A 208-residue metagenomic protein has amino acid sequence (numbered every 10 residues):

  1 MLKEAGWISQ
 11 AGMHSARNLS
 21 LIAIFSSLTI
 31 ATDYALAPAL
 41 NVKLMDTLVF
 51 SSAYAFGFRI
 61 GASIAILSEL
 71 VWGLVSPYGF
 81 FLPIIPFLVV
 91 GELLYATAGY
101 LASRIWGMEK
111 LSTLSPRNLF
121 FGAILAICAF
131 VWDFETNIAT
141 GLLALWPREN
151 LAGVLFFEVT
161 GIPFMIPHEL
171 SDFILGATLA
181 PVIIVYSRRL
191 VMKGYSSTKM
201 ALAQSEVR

Functional and structural regions predicted by a protein language model:
M1-S63: Hydrophobic transmembrane alpha-helices
S9-Q10, F25, S63-S68, L82-P86 (+1 more regions): Short, structured secondary-structure boundary patches
A23-S27, T47, S51, A62 (+10 more regions): Residue-level signature of the transmembrane alpha-helical core of multi-pass small-molecule transporters
I30-L44, L67-A102, G107: Interfacial aromatic-anchored transmembrane helix boundaries in multi-pass membrane proteins
P38, K43, F81-I84, S103 (+1 more regions): Membrane-embedded alpha-helical hairpins and interfacial helices in multi-pass inner-membrane proteins
